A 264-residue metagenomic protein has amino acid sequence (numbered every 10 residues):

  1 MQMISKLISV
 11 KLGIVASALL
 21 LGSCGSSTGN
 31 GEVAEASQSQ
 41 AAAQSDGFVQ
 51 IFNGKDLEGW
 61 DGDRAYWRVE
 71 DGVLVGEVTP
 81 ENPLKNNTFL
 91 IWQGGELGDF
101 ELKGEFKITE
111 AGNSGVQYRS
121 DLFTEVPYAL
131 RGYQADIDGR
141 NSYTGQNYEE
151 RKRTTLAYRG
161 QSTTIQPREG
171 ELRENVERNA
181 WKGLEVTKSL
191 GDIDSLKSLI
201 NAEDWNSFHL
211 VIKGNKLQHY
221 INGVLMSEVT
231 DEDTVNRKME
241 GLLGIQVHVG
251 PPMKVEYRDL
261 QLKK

Functional and structural regions predicted by a protein language model:
Q2-I14: Bacterial N-terminal signal peptides that target proteins for export
K11-S23: Bacterial N-terminal signal peptides
C24-K264: Carbohydrate-interacting regions of secretory-pathway proteins
